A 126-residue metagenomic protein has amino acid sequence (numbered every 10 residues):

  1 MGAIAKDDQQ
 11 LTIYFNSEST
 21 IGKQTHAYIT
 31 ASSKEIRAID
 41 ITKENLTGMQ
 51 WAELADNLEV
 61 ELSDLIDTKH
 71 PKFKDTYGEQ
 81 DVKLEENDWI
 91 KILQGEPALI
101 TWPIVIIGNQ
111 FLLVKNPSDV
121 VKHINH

Functional and structural regions predicted by a protein language model:
M1-G2, K91: A generic local structural motif
G2-S32, I36-E44: Local sequence-structure signature of Cys/Sec-based thiol-disulfide redox active-site neighborhoods
A3-K6, S17-H26, L54-D56, L62-H70 (+1 more regions): Unusually extended, aromatic-enriched hydrophobic runs near protein termini
K43-H123: Thiol/selenol-based redox catalytic cores and closely related redox-interacting motifs
